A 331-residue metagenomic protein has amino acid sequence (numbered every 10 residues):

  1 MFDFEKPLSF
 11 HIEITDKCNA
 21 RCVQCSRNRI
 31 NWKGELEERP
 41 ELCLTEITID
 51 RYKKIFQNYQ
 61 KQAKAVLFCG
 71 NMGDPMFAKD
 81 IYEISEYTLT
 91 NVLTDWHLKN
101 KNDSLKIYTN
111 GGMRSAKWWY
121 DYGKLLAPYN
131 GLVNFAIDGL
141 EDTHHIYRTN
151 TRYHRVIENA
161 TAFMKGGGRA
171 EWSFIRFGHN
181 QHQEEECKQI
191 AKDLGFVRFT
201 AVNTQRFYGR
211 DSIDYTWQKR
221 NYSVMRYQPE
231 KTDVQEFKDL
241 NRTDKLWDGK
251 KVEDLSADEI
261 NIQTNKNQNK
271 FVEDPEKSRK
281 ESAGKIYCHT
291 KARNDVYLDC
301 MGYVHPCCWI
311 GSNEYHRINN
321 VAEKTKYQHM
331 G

Functional and structural regions predicted by a protein language model:
M1-P7, A20: Recognition helices and adjacent regulatory flanks at domain boundaries
F4, M76-F77, I107, G112 (+1 more regions): Catalytic phosphate/metal-binding cores of nucleic-acid and nucleotide-processing enzymes, i.e., regions that mediate
E5, E13, N28-K53, Q57-K61 (+5 more regions): Radical SAM enzyme [4Fe-4S]-AdoMet core and its adjacent flexible, acidic and glycine-rich loops/tails across
L8-T15, S26, K106: Short, hydrophobic/glycine-enriched beta-strand segments
E13-R21, G73: Cysteine-centered iron-sulfur cluster-binding motifs in ferredoxin-type domains/subunits of redox enzymes
C18-C25, V156: Short, thiol/selenol-centered motifs that function as redox-active sites or metal-ligating centers
G73-K79, G112-K117, G178-H182, F207-Y208: Acidic-and-aromatic substrate-binding clefts and catalytic sites of carbohydrate-active enzymes
K117-G123: Alpha-helical scaffolding within the catalytic cores of extracellular/periplasmic polymer-degrading hydrolases
